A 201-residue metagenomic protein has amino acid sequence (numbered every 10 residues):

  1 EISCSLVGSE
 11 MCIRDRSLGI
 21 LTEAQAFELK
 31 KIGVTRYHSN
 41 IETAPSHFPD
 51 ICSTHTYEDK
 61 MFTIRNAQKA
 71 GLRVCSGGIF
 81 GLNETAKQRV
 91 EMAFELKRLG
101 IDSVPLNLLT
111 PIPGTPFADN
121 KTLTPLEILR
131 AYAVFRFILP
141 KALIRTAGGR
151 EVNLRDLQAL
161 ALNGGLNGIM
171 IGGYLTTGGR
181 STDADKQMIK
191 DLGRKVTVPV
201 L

Functional and structural regions predicted by a protein language model:
E1-I13: Single conserved hydrophobic/aromatic residue that forms the stacking wall/gate of nucleotide- or nucleobase-binding
E10, K97-L201: Auxiliary Fe-S-binding modules of radical SAM enzymes
D15, R36-H38, R73-C75, S103 (+2 more regions): Structural preference for beta-strand elements that scaffold enzyme active sites
L21-A26, T35-Y57, R73-C75, I79-N83 (+1 more regions): Conserved radical SAM core fold
T22-L29, N83-E95, V152-N163: Catalytic cores of alpha/beta
K30-G33, R65, K69, K97-R98: Acidic (Asp/Glu)-rich catalytic clusters
C52-D59, E84-E91, D119-E127: Alpha-helix N-cap and loop-to-helix initiation/capping positions
C75-G81, R89-T110: Oxyanion-binding "anion nests"
